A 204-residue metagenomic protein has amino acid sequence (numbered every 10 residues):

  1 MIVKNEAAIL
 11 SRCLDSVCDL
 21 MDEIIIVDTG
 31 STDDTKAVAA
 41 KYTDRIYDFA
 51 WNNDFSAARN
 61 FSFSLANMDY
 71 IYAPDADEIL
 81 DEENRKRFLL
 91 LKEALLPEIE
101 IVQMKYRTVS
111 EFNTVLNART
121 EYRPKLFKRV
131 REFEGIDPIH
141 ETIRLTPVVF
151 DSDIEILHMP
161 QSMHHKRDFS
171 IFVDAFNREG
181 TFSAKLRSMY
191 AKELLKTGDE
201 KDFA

Functional and structural regions predicted by a protein language model:
M1-L20: Short, well-formed alpha-helical segments that are part of the catalytic scaffolds of diverse glycosyltransferases
A8-S11, D33-Y42, E83: Acidic helix N-cap motif at the loop->helix transition within catalytic regions of sugar-transfer enzymes
S16, D28-V38, W51, D75: A conserved acidic beta->alpha catalytic loop
I25-D28, Y47: Conserved beta-strand positions in the Rossmann-like core of class I SAM-dependent methyltransferases
A37-F61, L65: Conserved donor nucleotide-binding strand/loop of the catalytic core
A57-F63, D69, P74, L80-F203: Catalytic-site signature of metal-activated, phosphate-bearing donor transferases, centered on the GT-A/GT-A-like
